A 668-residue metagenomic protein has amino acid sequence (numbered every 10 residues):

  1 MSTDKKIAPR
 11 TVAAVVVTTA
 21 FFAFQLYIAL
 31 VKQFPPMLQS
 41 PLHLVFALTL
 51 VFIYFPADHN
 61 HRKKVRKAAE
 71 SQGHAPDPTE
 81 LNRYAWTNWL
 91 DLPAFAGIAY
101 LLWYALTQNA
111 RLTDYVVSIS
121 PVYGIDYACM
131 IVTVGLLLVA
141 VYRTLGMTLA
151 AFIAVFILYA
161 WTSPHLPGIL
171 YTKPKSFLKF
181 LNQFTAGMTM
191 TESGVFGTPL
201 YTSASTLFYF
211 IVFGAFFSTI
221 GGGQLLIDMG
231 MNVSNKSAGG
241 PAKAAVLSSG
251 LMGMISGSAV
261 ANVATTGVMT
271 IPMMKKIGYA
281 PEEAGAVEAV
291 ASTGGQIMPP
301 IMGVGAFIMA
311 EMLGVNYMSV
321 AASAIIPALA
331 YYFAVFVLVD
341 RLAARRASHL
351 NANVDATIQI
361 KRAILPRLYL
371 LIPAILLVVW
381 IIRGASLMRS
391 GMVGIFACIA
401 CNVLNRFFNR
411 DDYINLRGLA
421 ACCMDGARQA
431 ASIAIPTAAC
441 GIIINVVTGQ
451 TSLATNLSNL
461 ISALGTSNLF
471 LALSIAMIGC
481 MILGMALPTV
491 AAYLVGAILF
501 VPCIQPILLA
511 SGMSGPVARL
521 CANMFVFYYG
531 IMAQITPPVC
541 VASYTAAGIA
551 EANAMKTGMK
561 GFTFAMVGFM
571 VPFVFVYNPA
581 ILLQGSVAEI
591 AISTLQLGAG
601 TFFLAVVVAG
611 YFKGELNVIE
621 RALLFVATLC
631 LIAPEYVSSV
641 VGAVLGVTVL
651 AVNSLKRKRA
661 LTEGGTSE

Functional and structural regions predicted by a protein language model:
M1-P121, Y127-I131: Conserved, well-structured core domains of diverse proteins
M1-T18, K63-L81, A322-Q429, S543-L629 (+1 more regions): Long, contiguous bundles of hydrophobic transmembrane helices that form the permeation core of multi-pass
Q39-A47, Y201-I211, S319-A334, S386-F396 (+2 more regions): Alpha-helical transmembrane segments
L90-P93, P121, A128, L137-P164 (+5 more regions): Membrane-interface loop-to-helix entry segments
G124-A128, S193-T206, N232-A245, I277-E283 (+6 more regions): Membrane-interfacial loop-to-helix junctions in multi-pass transporters
V139, T144, A154-Q224, M388 (+5 more regions): Core transmembrane alpha-helical segments of multi-pass membrane transporters/permeases
F213-S218, S249-S258, V290-Q296, I444 (+3 more regions): Transmembrane alpha-helix interface/packing and boundary motifs in multi-pass membrane proteins, characterized by
I227-G295, I301, G305-I308, G314 (+2 more regions): Hydrophobic transmembrane alpha-helices that form the pore/transport pathway of multi-pass ion and small-solute
